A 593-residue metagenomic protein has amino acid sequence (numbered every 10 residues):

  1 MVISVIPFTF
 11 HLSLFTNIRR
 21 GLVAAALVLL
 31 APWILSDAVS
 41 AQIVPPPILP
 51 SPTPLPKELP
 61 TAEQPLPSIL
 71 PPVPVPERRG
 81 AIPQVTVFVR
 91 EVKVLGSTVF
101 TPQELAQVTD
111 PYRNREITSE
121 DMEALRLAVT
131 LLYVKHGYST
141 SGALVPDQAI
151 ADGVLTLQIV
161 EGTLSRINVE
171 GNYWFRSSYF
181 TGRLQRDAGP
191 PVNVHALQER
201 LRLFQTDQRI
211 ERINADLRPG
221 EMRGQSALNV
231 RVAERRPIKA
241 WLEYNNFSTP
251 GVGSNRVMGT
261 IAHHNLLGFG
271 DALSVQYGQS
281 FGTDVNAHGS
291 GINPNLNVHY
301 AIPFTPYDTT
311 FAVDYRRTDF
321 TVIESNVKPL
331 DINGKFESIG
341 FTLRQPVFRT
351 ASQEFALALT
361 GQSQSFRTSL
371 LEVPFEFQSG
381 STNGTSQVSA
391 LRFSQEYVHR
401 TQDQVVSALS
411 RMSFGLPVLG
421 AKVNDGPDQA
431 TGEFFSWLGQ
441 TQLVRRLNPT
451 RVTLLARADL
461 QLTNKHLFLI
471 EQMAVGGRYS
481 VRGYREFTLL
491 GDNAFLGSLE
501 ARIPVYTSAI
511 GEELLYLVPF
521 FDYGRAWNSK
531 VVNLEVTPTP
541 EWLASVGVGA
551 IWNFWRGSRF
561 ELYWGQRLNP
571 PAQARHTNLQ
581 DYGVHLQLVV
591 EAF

Functional and structural regions predicted by a protein language model:
Q42-S248, S254-N255, T260, Q276-P294 (+2 more regions): Periplasmic polypeptide-binding modules associated with outer-membrane biogenesis and secretion
L203, W241-F247, N255-T283, H288 (+3 more regions): Predominantly transmembrane beta-strands of Gram-negative outer membrane beta-barrel pores used for transport
Q208, E221-R223, P250-S254, G289-N295 (+11 more regions): Transmembrane beta-barrel outer-membrane domains
L217, L242-N246, G259, L273-Q279 (+8 more regions): Transmembrane beta-barrel strands of outer-membrane/channel proteins
I238-A240, L267-L273, T305-A312, T350-F355 (+5 more regions): Repeated loop/turn-to-beta-strand initiation elements of outer-membrane beta-barrel proteins
I261, W552, L579-F593: Outer-membrane beta-barrel "beta-signal"
N286-Q395: Transmembrane beta-barrel wall of Gram-negative outer-membrane proteins
R367-V531, E535-V536, A572-T577, Q587-E591: C-terminal outer-membrane beta-barrel translocator/porin domains of Gram-negative envelope proteins and their
